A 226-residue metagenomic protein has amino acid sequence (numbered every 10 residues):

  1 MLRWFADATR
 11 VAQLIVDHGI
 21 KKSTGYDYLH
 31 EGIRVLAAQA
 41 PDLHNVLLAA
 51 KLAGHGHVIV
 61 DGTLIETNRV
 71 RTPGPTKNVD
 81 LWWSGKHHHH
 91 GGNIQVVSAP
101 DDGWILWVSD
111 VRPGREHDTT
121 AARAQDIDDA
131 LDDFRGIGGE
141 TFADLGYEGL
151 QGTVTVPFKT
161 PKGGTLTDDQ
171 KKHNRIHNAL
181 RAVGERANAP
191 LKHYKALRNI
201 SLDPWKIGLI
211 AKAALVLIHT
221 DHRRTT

Functional and structural regions predicted by a protein language model:
M1-D7: Short, amphipathic alpha-helical "recognition" segments used to contact nucleic acids or chromatin
V11-D27, E31-A37, P41-T226: Short, well-ordered secondary-structure "scaffold" segments embedded in the functional core of diverse domains
